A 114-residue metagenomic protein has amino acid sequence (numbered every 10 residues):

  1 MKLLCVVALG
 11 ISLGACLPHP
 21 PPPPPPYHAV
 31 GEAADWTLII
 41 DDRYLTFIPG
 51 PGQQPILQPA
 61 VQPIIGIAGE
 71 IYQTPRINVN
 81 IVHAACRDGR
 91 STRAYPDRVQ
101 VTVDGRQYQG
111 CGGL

Functional and structural regions predicted by a protein language model:
M1-C16: Sec-dependent bacterial lipoprotein signal peptides
C16-L114: Cysteine-centric segments in proteins
